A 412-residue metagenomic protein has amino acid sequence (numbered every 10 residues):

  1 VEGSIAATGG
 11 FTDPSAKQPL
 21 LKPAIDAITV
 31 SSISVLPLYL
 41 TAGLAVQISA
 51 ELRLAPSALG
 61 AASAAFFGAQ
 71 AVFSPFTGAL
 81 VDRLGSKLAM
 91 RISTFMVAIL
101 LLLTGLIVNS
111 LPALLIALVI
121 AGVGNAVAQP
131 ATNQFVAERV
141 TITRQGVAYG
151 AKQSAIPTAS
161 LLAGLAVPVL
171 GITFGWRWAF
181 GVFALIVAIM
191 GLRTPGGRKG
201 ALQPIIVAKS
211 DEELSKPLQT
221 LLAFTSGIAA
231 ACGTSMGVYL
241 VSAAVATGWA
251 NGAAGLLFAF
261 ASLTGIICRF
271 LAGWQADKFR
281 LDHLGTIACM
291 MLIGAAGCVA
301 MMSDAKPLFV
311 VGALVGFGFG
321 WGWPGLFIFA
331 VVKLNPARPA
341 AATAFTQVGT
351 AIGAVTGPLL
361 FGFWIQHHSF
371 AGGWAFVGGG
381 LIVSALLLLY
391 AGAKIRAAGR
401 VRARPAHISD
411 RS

Functional and structural regions predicted by a protein language model:
Y39, F67-P75, S160-L161, S262-I266 (+2 more regions): Residue-level signature of mid-helix packing/kink "hotspots" within the transmembrane helices of 12-pass Major
T41-A42, L218-A259, G265-I266: Extracytoplasmic gate region of multi-pass secondary transporters
V72-V108: Conserved MFS/SLC helix-loop-helix module at the cytosolic interface between two early adjacent transmembrane helices
S74-G85, R269-L281: Helix-to-loop junctions at the C-terminal end of transmembrane segments in multipass secondary transporters
F95-N109, L292-A305: C-terminal ends and interior cores of transmembrane alpha-helices in multi-pass membrane transporters/permeases
A117-A155: Cytoplasmic helix-loop-helix junction between adjacent transmembrane helices in 12-TM secondary transporters
D282-F327: C-terminal transmembrane helical hairpin of 12-TM major facilitator-type secondary transporters
A337-F370, V377: A late C-terminal transmembrane helix in Major Facilitator Superfamily
